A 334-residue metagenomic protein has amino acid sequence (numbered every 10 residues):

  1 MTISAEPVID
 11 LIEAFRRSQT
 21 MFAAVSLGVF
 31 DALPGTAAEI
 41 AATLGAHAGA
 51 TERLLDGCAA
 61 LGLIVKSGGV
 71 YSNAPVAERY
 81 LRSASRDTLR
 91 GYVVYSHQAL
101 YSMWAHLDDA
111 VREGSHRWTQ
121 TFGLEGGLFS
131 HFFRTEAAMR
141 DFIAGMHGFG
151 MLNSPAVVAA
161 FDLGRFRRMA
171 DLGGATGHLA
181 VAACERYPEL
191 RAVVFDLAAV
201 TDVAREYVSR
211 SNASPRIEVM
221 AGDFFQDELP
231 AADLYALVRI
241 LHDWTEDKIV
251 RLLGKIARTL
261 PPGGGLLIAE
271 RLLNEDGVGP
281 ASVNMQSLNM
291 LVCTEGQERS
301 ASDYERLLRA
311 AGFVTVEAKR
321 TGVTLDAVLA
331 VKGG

Functional and structural regions predicted by a protein language model:
M1-K66, V76, L163-G164, R168-G334: Alpha-helical subdomain
A5-P34, E39, T43, G49-R167: Conserved Class I S-adenosyl-L-methionine-dependent methyltransferase catalytic core
